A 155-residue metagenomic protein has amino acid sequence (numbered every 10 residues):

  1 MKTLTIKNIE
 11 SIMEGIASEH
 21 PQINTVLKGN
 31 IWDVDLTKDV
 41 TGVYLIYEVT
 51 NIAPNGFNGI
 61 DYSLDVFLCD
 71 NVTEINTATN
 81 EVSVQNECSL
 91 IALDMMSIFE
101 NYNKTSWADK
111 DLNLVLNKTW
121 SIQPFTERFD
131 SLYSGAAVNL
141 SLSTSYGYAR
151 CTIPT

Functional and structural regions predicted by a protein language model:
M1-L27, E48-T155: Charged, amphipathic alpha-helical segments and their flanking helix caps
D33-V34, E87: Short, surface-exposed, charged/polar-biased interaction segments
V34-V49: Low-complexity, acidic Ser/Thr/Pro/Gly-rich terminal tails and inter-domain linkers that flank the onset of structured
